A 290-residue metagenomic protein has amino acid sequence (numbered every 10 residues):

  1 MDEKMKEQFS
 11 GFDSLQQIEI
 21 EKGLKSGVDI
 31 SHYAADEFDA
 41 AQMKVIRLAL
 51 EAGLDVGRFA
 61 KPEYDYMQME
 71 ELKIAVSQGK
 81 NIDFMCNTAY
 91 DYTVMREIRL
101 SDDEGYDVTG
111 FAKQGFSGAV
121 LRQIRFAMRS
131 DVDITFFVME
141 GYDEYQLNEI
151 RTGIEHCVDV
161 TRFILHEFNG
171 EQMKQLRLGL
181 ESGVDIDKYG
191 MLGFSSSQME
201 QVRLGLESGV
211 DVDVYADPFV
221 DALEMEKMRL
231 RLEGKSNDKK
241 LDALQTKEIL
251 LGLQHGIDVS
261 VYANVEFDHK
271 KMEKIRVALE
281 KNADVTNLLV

Functional and structural regions predicted by a protein language model:
M1-V290: General marker for long, soluble alpha-helical cores
